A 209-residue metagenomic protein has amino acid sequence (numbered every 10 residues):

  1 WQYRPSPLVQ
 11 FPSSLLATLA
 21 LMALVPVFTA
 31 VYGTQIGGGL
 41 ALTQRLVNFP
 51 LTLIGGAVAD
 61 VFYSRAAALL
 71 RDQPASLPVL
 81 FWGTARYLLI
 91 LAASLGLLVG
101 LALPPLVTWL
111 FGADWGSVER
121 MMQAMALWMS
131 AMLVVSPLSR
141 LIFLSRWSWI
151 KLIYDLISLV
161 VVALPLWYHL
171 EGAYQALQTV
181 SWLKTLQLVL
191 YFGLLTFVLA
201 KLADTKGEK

Functional and structural regions predicted by a protein language model:
W1-L21, R65, R71-A75, L199-K209: Interhelical loop/hinge segments that connect adjacent transmembrane helices in multipass membrane
R4, P74-I90, L98-A102, E119-M122: Interfacial transmembrane-helix starts/ends
L8-V9, V25, G38-G55, Y87: Alpha-helical transmembrane segments of polytopic membrane transporters and translocases
V9-Q35, R45, F111: Signature of the first transmembrane helix
S13, A17, L21, Q44 (+4 more regions): Short runs within selected transmembrane alpha-helices of multi-pass transporters and secretion channels
V31-T34, L144-R146, L170-E171: Helix-loop interface residues and adjacent transmembrane-helix termini in multi-pass membrane transporters, primarily
T43, V47-D72, F143-L144: Helix-loop junctions and terminal segments of transmembrane helices in multi-pass membrane transport/translocation
S94-A113: Short membrane-interface helical motifs at transmembrane helix boundaries in multi-pass membrane transporters
